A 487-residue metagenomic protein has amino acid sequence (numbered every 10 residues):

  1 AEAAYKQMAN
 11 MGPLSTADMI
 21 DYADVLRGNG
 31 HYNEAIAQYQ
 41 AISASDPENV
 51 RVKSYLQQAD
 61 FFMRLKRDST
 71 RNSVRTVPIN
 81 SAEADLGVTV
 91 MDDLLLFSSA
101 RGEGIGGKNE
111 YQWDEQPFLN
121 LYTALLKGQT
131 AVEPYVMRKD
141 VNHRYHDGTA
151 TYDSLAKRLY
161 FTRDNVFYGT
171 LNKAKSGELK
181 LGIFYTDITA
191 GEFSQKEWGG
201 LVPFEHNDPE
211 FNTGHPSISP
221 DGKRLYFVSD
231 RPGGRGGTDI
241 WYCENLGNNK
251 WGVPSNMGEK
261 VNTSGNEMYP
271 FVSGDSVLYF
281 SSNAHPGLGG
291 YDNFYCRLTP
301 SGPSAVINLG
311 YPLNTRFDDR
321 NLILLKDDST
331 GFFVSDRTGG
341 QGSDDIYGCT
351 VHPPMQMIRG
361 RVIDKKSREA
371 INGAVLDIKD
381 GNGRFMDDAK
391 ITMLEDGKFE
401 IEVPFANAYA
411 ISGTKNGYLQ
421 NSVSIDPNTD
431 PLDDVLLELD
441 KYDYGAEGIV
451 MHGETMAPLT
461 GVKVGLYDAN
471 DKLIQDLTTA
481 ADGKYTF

Functional and structural regions predicted by a protein language model:
Q7-M8, A41-I42: Canonical positions in the second alpha-helix
M11, A44-S45: Structural marker of alpha-solenoid helical repeat scaffolds
D18, G28, Y32, S45-R361 (+5 more regions): Short, conserved micro-motifs composed of acidic
G237, S367-G383, E454-K472: Short, ordered, surface-exposed loop/turn motifs in non-cytosolic proteins
G381-K398, N470-K484: Short, acidic Ser/Thr/Gly-rich low-complexity loop/linker segments typical of extracellular and cell-surface proteins
